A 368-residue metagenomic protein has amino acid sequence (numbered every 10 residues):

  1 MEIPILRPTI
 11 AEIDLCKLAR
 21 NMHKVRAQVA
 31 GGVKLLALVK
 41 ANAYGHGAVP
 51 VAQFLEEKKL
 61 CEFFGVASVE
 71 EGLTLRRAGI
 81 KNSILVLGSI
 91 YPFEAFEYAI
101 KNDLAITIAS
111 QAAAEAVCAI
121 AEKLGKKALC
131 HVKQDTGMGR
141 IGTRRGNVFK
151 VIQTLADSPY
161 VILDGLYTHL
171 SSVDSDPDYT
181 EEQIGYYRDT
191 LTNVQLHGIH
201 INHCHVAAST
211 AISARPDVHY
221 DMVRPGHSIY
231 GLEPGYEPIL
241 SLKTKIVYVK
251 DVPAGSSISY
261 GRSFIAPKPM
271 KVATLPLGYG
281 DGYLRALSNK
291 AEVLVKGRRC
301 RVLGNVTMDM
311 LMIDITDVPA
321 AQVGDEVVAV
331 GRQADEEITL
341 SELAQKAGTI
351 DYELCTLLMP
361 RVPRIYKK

Functional and structural regions predicted by a protein language model:
E2-L15, A19, E71, I90-Y91 (+3 more regions): Active-site anion/phosphate-binding pocket segments in diverse small-molecule metabolic enzymes
E2-R20, A27, V33-H205: Active-site-proximal beta-alpha core segment in soluble small-molecule metabolic enzymes
